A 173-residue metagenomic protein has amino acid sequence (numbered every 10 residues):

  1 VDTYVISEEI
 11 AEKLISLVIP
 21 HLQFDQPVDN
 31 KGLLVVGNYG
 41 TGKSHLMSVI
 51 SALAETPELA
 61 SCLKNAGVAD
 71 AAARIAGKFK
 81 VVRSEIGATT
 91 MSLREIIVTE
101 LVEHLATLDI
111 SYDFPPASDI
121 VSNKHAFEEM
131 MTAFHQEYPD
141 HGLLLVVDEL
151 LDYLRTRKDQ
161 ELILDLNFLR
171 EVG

Functional and structural regions predicted by a protein language model:
V1-T41, L53: Walker A/P-loop-proximal flanking segment of P-loop NTPase domains
D29-L169: P-loop NTPase nucleotide-binding core
V172-G173: Short, intrinsically disordered, charge-balanced linker/junction segments flanking boundaries in proteins
